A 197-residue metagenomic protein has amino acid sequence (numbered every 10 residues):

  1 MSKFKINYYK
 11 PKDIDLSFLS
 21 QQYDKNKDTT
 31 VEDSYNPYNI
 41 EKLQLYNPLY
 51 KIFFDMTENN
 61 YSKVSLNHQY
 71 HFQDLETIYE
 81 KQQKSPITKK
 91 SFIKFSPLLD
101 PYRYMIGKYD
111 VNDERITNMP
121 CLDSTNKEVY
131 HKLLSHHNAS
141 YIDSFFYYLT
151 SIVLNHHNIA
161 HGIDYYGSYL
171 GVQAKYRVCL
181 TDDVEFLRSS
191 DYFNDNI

Functional and structural regions predicted by a protein language model:
M1-S91, P97-M105, D110, N158-A160: Regulatory N- and C-terminal appendages and interdomain linkers associated with kinase/kinase-like NTP transferase
F95, L149-I152, G167-L170: Ordered, helix-dominated protein-protein interaction surfaces in large eukaryotic regulatory proteins
D100-C121, A160-I197: Conserved structural core of kinase catalytic domains
D100-L154: The N-lobe alphaC helix and its flanking beta3-alphaC-beta4 segment of protein kinase-like domains, centered on
